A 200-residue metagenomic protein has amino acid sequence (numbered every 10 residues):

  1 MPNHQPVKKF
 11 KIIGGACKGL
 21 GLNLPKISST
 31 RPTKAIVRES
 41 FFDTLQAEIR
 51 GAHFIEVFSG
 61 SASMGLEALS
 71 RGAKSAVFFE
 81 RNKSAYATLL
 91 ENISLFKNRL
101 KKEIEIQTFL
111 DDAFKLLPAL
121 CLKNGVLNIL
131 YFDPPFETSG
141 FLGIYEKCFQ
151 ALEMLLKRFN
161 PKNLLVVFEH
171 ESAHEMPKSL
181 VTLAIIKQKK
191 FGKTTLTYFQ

Functional and structural regions predicted by a protein language model:
M1-R71, A85-A87: S-adenosyl-L-methionine
A47, A52, R71, I104 (+3 more regions): Structured loop/turn residues at beta-strand edges in well-structured enzyme cores
I55, V77-F79, V167: Conserved hydrophobic packing residues within short motifs/helices of P-loop NTPase cores of ABC-family ATPases
S59, K83, K115, F136 (+1 more regions): Short, glycine/acidic-enriched loop or turn micro-motifs at the edges of active sites
F79-G125: S-adenosyl-L-methionine
C121-A184: S-adenosylmethionine
S179-F199: Conserved Class I S-adenosyl-L-methionine
